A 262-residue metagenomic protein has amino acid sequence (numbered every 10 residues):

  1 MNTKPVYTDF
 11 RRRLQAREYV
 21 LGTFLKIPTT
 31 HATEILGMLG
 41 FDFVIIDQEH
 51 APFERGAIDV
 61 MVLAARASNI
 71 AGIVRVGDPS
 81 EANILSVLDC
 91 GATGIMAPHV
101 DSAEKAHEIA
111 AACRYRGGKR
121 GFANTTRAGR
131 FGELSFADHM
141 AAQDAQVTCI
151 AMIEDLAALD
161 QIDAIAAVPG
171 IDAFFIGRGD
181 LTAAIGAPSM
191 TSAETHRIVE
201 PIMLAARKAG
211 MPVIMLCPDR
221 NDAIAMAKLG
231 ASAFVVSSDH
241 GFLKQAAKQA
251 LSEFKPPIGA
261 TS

Functional and structural regions predicted by a protein language model:
M1-F24, E133-A145, E200-K208, T261-S262: N-terminal amphipathic alpha-helix/helix-capping segment at the start of soluble metabolic enzymes
M1-G72, D78-P79, A111, C149 (+1 more regions): Conserved N-terminal beta1-alpha1 strand-loop-helix module at the mouth
F24, V44-I45, I73, M96 (+3 more regions): Conserved beta-strand positions in the central sheet of alpha/beta enzyme cores
L39-F43, D89-G94, R114-Y115, A167-A173 (+1 more regions): Glycine-enriched alpha-helix->loop->beta-strand junction motifs that scaffold or abut catalytic
R55-D89, A111-K119, A142-D144, T191-I214 (+1 more regions): Alpha-helix-loop-beta-strand connector modules within alpha/beta enzyme cores
S80, A123-S135, V147, I153-D160 (+1 more regions): C-terminal alpha-helical cap/extension of soluble enzyme domains
A82, A92-P169, R178, T182: Conserved anion-binding
G94-I109, F174-I185, A231-A250: Glycine-rich phosphate-binding active-site loops on the catalytic face of alpha/beta enzymes
